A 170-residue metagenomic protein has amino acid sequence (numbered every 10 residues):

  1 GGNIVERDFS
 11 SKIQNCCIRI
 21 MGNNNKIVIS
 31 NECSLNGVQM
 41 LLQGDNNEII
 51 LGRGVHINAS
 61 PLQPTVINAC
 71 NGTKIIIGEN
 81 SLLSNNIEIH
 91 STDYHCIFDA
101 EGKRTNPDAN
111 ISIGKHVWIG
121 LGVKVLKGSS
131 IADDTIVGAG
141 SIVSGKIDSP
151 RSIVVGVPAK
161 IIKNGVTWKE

Functional and structural regions predicted by a protein language model:
V5-S130, V157-P158, G165-V166: Flexible, glycine/small-residue-enriched loop-and-beta-strand segment within the central core of proteins
G54, G122, G140, P150-R151: Tight coil/turn sites that cap or link beta-strands
S129-S130, S141, I147: Short beta-to-alpha loop/turn elements within the nucleotide-binding domains of ABC transporters
A132-T135, S149-P150: Conserved catalytic segment of ABC-fold P-loop ATPases
I136-V137, I153-V155: Short-chain dehydrogenase/reductase
G145, K163: Short helix N-cap motif at coil->helix boundaries in the Bergerat
K169-E170: Charged, low-complexity C-terminal accessory regions
